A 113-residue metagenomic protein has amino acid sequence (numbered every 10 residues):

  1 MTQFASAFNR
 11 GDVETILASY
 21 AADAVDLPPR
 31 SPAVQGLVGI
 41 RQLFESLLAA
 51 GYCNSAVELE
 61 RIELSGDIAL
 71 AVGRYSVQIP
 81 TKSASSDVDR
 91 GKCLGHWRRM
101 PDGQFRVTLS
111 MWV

Functional and structural regions predicted by a protein language model:
T2-S6: Amphipathic alpha-helical repeat scaffolds
R10-S65, R74, S85-D89: A solvent-exposed, acidic/Ser-Thr-rich amphipathic alpha-helical stretch
I62-A69, A84, R98-Q104: A short, structured loop/turn motif at beta-sheet edges
L70-R74, L94-H96: Beta-strand secondary-structure signal
G73-I79, V113: Generic short beta-strand segments
R90-V113: Short beta-strand edge/turn micro-motifs at domain boundaries
